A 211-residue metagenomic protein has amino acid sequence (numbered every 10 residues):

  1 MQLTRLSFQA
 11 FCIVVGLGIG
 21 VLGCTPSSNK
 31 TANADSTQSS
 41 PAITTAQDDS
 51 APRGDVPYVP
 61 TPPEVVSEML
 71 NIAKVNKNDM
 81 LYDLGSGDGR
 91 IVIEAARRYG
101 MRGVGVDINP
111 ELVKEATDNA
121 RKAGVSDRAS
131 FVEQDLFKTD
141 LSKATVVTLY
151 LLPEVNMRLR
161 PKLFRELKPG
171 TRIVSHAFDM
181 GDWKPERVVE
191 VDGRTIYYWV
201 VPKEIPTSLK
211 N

Functional and structural regions predicted by a protein language model:
Q2-C12: Bacterial N-terminal signal peptides that target proteins for export
V21-G23: C-terminal motif of bacterial Sec signal peptides marking the signal peptidase cleavage site
T25-N76: Class I SAM-dependent transferase core
N78-G87: Conserved class I S-adenosyl-L-methionine
G89-I93: Glycine-rich SAM-binding Motif I of class I
R102-D107: Conserved SAM-binding motif I beta-strand of class I
P110-K143: S-adenosyl-L-methionine
E154-N211: C-terminal substrate-binding/active-site "lid" region of AdoMet-derived donor-dependent transferases
